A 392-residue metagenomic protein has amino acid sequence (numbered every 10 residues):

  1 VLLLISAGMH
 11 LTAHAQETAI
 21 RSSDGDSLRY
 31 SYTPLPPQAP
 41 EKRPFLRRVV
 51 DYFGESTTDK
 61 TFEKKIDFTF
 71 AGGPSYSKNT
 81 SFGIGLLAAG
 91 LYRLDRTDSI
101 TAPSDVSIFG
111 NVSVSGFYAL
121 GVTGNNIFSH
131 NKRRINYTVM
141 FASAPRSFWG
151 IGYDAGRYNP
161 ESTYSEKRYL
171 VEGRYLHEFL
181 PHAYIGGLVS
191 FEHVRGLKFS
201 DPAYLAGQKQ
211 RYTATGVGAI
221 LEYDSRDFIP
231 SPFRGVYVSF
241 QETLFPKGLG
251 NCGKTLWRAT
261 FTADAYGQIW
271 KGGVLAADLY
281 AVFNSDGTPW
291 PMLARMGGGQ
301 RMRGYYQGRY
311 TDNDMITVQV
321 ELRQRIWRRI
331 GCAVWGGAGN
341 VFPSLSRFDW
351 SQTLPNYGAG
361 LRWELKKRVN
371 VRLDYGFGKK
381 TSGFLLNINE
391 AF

Functional and structural regions predicted by a protein language model:
T57-I66, L94-P103, S129-R134, L180-H182 (+5 more regions): Short loop/turn motifs that connect adjacent beta-strands in outer-membrane beta-barrel proteins
K60-F70, S75-T213, N370, G378-F392: Gram-negative/organellar outer-membrane beta-barrel architecture
D67-Y76, T101-V114, L120, V236-G248 (+4 more regions): Transmembrane beta-strand segments that form the barrel wall of outer-membrane beta-barrel proteins
F70-G72, A88, V106-G110, I135-V139 (+9 more regions): Membrane-embedded beta-strand positions of outer-membrane beta-barrel proteins
I108-F109, G156-E161, P202-Q208, L244-N251 (+2 more regions): Extracellular loop and loop/strand-boundary signature of outer-membrane beta-barrel proteins
V217-G218, E222, D227-R325: C-terminal outer-membrane beta-barrel translocator/porin domains of Gram-negative envelope proteins and their
G218-A219, A359-L365, T381-F392: Outer-membrane beta-barrel "beta-signal"
N284-R372: Outer membrane beta-barrel transmembrane domains
